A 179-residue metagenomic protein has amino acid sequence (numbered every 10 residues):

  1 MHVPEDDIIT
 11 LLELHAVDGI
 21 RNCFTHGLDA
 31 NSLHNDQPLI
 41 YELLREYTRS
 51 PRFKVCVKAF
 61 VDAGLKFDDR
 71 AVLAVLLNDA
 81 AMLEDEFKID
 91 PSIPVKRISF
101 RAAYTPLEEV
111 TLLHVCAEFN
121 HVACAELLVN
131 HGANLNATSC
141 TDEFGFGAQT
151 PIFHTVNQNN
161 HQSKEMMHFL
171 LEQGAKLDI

Functional and structural regions predicted by a protein language model:
H2-T10, S32-Y47, K66-L77, V95-V115 (+1 more regions): Ankyrin-repeat boundary/"N-cap" motif
H15, R52, N78, N120 (+1 more regions): Ankyrin-repeat intra-repeat helix-capping/turn positions
R21-D29, V55-K66, D85-F100, E126-L135 (+1 more regions): Ankyrin repeat domain, specifically the short helix-to-loop turn at the C-terminus of the second helix of each repeat
L44-F53, N157-E165: Short coil/turn connectors between adjacent alpha-helices in alpha-solenoid helical repeat scaffolds
L112-H114, E118-C124, H131: Ligand-binding grooves and catalytic loops that recognize ribose/phosphate and carbohydrate rings, and esterified lipid
G145-I179: Ankyrin-repeat and related helical/solenoid repeat scaffolds used for protein-protein interactions
